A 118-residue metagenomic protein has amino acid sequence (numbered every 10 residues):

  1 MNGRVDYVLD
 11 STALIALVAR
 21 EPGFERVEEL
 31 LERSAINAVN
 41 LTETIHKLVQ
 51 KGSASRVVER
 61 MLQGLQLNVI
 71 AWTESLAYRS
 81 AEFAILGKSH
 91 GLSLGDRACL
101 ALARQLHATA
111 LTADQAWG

Functional and structural regions predicted by a protein language model:
M1-I36, L48-R60: Short, well-structured N-terminal submotif of metal-dependent ribonuclease cores
R4-V5, L31-S34, Q66-N68, R104-T109: Short active-site oxyanion
T12, V39-T42, R97-L100: Non-catalytic, well-ordered alpha-helical scaffold segments
L14-I15, L41, W117-G118: A generic structural signal for short hydrophobic patches within well-formed alpha-helices
A16, H46, Y78-E82: Generic alpha-helical structural context detector
R26, M61-Q63, A81-L86: Glycine/charged-rich beta-loop-alpha catalytic/anionic-binding loops adjacent to active sites
L41, I45-T73: Active-site-proximal, substrate-binding regions of enzyme catalytic domains and RNA-binding/basic surfaces
I70-Q115: Active-site neighborhoods of divalent-metal-dependent phosphate/nucleic-acid chemistry enzymes
